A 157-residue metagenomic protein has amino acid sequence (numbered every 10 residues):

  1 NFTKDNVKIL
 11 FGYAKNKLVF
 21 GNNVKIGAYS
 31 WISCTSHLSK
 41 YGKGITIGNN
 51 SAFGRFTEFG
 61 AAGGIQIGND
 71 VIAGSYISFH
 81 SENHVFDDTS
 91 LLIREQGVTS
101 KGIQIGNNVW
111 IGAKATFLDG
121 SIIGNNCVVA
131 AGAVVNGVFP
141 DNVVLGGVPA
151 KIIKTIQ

Functional and structural regions predicted by a protein language model:
N1-T3: N-terminal topogenic membrane-targeting module
D5-S121, I156-Q157: Flexible, glycine/small-residue-enriched loop-and-beta-strand segment within the central core of proteins
I72, C127-V128: Short alpha-helix at the nucleotide-sugar/activated-sugar donor binding site of glycosyltransferases and closely
I77, H84, A133-V134, P140: Flexible glycine-rich beta->alpha loop in the catalytic core of nucleotide-sugar glycosyltransferases
W110, I122, V128, A133-V134 (+1 more regions): A generic "structured core" feature
G137, K154: Short helix N-cap motif at coil->helix boundaries in the Bergerat
A150-I152: Multi-pass alpha-helical transporter architecture, strongest for 12-TM Major Facilitator/SLC carriers used
